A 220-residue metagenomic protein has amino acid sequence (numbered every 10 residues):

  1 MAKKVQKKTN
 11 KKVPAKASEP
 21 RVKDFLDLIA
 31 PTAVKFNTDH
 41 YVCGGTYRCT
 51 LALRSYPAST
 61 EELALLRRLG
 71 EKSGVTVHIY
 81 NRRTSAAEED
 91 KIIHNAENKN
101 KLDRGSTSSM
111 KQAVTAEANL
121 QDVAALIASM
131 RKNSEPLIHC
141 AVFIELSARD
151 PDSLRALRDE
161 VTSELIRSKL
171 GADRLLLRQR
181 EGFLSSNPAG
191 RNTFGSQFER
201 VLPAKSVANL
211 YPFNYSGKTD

Functional and structural regions predicted by a protein language model:
M1-S216: Extended, folded cores of ATP/NTP-driven motor/assembly subunits in large transport and secretion machines
K218-D220: Glycine-rich phosphate-binding loop of nucleotide-binding enzymes
